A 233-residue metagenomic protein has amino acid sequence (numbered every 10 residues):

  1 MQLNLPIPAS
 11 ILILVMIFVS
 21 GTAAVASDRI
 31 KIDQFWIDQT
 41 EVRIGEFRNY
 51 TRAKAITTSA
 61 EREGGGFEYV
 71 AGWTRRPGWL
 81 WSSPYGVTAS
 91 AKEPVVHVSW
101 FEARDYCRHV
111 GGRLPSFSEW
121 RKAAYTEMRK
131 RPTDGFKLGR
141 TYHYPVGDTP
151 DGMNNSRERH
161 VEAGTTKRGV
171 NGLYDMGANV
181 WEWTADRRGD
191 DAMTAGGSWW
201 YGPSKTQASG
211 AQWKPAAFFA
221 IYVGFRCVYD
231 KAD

Functional and structural regions predicted by a protein language model:
M1-Q2, M153: Accessible peptide chain termini
Q2-S83, W100-F101, T126-R131, Y222-D233: Short, compositionally biased
T57, G64-V70, T74-I221: Functional-site microenvironments in short loops/helix caps that host divalent-cation chemistry
